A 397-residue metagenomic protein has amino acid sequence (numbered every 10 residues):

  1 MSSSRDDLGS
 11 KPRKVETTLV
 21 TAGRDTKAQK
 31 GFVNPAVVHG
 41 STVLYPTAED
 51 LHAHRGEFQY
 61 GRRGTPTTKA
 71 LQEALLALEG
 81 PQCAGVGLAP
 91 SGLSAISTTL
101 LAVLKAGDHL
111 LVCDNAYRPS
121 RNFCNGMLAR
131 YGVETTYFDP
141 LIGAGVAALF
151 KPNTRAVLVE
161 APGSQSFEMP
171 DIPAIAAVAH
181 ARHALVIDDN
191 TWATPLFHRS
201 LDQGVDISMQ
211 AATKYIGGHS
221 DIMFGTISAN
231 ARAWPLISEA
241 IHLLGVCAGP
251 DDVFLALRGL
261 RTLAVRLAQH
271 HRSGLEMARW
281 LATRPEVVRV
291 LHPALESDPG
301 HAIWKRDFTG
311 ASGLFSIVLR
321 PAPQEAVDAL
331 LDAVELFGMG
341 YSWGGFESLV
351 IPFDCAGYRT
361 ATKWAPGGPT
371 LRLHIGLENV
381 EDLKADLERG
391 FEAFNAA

Functional and structural regions predicted by a protein language model:
S2-K11, T21-A28, Q82-R284, L291: Conserved PLP-enzyme active-site core in the AAT-like
S2-S3, R13, N125-G126, E134-T136 (+3 more regions): PLP-dependent enzyme catalytic core of the Aspartate aminotransferase-like
S2-T65, E73-A74, L371-H374: N-terminal "arm"/small-domain region of PLP-dependent enzymes with the aminotransferase-like
T42, A48, A229-A233, L260 (+1 more regions): Short loop segments at secondary-structure junctions
T42-S94, T98, P119-G126: Conserved N-terminal alpha-helix of the aminotransferase class I/II PLP-enzyme fold
G56, M223, D252, A256 (+2 more regions): Short amphipathic alpha-helical segments
I237, A326-L330, L383-L387: Hydrophobic side chains in well-ordered alpha-helices
R289-L371, I375, F391-E392: Conserved C-terminal alpha-helix-loop-beta "cap" of PLP-dependent enzymes that closes/shapes the active-site mouth
